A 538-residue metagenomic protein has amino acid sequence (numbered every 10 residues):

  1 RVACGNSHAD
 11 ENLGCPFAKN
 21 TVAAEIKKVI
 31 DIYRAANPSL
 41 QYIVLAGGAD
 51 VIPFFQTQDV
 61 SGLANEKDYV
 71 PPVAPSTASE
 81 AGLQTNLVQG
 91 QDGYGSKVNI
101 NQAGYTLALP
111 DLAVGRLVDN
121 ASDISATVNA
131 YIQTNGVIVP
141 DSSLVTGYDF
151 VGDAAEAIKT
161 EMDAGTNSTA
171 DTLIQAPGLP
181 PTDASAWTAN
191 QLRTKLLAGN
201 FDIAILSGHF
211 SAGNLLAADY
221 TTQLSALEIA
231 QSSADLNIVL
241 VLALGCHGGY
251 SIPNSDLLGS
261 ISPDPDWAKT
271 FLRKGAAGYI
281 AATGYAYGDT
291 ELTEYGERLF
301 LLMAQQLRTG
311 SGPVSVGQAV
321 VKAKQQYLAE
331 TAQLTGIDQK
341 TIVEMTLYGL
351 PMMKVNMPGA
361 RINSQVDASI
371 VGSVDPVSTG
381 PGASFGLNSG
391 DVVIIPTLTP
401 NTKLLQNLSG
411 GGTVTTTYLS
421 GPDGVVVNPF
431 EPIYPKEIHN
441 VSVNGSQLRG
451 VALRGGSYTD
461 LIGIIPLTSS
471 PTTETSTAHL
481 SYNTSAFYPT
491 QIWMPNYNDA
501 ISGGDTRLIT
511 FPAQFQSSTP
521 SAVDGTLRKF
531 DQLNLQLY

Functional and structural regions predicted by a protein language model:
R1-Y538: Cysteine-dependent hydrolase recognition
